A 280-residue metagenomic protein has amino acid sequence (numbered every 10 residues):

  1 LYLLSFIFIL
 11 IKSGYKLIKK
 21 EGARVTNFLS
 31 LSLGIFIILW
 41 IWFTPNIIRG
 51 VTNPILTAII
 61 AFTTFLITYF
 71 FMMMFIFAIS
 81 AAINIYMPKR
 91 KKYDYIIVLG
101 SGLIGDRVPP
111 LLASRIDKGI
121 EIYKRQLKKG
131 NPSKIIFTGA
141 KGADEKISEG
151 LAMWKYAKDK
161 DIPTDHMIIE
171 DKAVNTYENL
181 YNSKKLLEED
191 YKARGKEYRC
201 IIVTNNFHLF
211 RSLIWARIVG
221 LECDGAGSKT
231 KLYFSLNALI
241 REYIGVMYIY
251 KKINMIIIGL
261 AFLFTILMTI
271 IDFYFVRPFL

Functional and structural regions predicted by a protein language model:
L1-R90, D190-R199, V203-L280: Extended hydrophobic blocks
L56-I60, T64-F65, M72, I76-I79 (+1 more regions): A structural signal for short, hydrophobic/glycine-enriched beta-strand patches
